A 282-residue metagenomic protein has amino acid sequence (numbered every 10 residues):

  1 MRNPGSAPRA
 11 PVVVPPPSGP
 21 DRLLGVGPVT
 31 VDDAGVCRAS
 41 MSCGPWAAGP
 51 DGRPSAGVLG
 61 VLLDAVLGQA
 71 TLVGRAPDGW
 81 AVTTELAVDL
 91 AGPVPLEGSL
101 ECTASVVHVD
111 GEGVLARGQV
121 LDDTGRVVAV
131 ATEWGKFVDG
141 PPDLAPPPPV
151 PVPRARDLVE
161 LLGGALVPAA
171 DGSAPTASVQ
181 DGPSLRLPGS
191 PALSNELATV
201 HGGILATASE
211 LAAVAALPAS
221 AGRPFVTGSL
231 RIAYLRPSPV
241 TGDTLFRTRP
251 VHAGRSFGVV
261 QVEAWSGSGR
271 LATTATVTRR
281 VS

Functional and structural regions predicted by a protein language model:
M1-S282: Terminal targeting signals and extreme-terminal segments of soluble enzymes
